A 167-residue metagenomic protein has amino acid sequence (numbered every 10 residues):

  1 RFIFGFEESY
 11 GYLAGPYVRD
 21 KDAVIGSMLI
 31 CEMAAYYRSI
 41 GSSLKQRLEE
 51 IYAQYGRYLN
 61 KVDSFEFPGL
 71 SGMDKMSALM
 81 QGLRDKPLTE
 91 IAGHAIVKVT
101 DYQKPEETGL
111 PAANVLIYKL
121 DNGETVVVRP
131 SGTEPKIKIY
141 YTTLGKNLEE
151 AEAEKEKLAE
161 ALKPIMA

Functional and structural regions predicted by a protein language model:
R1-R129, K136-K138, N147-A153, A159-A167: Phosphate-binding and adjacent anionic-ligand microenvironments
T142: Active-site beta-strand/loop architecture of penicillin-binding DD-peptidases
